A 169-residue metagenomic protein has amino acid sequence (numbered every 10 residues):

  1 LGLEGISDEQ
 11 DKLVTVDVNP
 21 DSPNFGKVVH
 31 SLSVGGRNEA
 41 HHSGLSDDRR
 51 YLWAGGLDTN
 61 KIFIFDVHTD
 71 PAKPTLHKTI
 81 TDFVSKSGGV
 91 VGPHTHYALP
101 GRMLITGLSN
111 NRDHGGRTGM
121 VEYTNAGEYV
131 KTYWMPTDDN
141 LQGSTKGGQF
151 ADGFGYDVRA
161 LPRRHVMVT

Functional and structural regions predicted by a protein language model:
L1-V18, N24-L57: Beta-strand-rich domains and repeat architectures in extracellular enzymes and scaffolds, especially beta-propellers
I6-E9, L57-N60, N111-R117: Short, solvent-exposed loop/turn segments at conserved positions within beta-propeller repeat blades
E9, E39-H41, V91-G92, G116 (+1 more regions): Beta-rich catalytic cores
V16-N24, I64-P74, T124-V130: Short loop/turn segments immediately following beta-strands, especially the blade-tip and inter-blade linker loops
K27-E39, H77-G89, K131-G153: Surface-exposed loop and turn segments in beta-propeller and other repeat-based domains that flank or scaffold
D48-R50, P100-R102, R163-H165: Short coil/turn segments that connect the beta-strands within blades of beta-propeller domains
L108-T169: Solenoidal tandem-repeat scaffolds enriched in leucines and small polar residues
